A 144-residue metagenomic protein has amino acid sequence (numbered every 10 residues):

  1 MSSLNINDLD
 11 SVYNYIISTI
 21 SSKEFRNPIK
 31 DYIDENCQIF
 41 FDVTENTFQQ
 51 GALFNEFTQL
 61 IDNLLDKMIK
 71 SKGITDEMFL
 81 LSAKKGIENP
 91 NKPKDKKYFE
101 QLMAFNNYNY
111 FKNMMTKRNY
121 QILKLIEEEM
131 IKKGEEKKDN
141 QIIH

Functional and structural regions predicted by a protein language model:
M1-K67, K72: Phospho-regulated, Ser/Thr/Pro-rich intrinsically disordered or coiled-coil terminal scaffolds of eukaryotic
M1-V12, I16-Y32, Y110, M114-H144: Ubiquitin-system adaptor modules
L65-G134: Alpha-helical bundle protein-protein interaction modules that mediate dimerization/oligomerization and scaffolding
